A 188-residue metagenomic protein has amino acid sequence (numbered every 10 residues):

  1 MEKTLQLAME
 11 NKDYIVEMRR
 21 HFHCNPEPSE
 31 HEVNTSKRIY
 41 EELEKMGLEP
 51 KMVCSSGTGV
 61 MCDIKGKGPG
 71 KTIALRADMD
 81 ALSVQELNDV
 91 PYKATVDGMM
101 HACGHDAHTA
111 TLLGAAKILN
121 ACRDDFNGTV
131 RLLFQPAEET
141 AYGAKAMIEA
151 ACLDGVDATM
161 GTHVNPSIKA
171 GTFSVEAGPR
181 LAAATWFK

Functional and structural regions predicted by a protein language model:
E2-H101, A110-F126: Acidic/His- and Gly-rich active-site-bordering loop/insert found across diverse amide/peptide-bond hydrolases
M61, L82-V84, D89-M100, A107 (+1 more regions): Histidine/acidic-residue-rich, glycine-tolerant segments that coordinate divalent metal ions
